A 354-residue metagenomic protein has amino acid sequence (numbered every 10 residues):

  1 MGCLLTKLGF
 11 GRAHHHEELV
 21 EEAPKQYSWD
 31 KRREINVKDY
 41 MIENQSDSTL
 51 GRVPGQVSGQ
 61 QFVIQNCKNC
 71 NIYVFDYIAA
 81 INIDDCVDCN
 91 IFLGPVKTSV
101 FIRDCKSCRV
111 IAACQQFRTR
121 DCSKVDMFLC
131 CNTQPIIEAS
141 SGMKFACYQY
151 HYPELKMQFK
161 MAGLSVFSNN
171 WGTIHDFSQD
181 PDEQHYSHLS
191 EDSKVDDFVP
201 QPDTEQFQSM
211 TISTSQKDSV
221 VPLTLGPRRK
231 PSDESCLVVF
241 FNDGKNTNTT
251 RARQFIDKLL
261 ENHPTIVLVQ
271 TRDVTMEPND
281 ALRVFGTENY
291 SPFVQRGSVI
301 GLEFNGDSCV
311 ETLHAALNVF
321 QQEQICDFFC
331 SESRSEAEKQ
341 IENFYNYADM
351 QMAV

Functional and structural regions predicted by a protein language model:
M1-G94, A139-V354: Charge-rich, low-hydrophobicity low-complexity segments
G59-Q61, N69-C70, I78-I81, D88 (+5 more regions): Extracellular beta-strand scaffolds
V125-C130, K144-C147: Amphipathic alpha-helical scaffolding segments
